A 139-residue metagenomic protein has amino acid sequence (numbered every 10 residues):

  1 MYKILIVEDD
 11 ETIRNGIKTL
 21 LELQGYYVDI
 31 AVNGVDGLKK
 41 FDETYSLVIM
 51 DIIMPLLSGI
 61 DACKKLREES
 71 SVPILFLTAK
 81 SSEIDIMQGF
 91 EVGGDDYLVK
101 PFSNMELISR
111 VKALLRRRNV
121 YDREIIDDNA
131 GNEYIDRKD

Functional and structural regions predicted by a protein language model:
K3, A113-D139: Short, Lys/Arg-enriched segments at the junction into DNA-binding effector domains of transcriptional regulators
E8: Conserved acidic carboxylate
E11-D29: Two-component/phosphorelay signaling modules centered on CheY-like receiver
I30-L47: Acidic, metal-coordinating helix/loop segments flanking the phosphotransfer/catalytic sites of two-component signaling
N33-D36, S58-A62, D85: Acidic catalytic/metal-coordinating carboxylates
I52-P55, S81: Receiver (REC) domain active-site loop signature in two-component systems and cognate sites in sensor histidine kinases
S82, F102-L115: C-terminal output helix
